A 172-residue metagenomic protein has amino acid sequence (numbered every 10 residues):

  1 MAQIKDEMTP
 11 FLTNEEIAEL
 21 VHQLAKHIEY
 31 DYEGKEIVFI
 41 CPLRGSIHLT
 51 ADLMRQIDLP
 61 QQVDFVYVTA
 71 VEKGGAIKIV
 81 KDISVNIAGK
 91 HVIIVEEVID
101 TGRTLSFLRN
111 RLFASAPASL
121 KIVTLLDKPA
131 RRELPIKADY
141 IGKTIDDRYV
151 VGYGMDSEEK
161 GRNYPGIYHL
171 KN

Functional and structural regions predicted by a protein language model:
M1-N172: PRPP-associated nucleotide enzymes
